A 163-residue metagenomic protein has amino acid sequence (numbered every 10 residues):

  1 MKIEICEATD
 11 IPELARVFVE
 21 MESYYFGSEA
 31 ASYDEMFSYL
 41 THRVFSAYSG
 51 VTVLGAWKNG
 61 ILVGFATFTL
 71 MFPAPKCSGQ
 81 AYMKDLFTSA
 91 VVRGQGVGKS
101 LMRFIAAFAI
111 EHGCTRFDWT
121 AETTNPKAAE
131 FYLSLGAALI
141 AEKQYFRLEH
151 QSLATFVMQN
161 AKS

Functional and structural regions predicted by a protein language model:
K2-R16: A short beta-loop-alpha structural element at the N-terminal edge of CoA-dependent acyl/N-acetyltransferase catalytic
E22-H42: Conserved GNAT-fold acetyl-CoA-binding loop/helix
H42-L54, Y82: A short helix-loop-beta-strand connector motif used in the catalytic cores of GNAT acetyltransferases and, in some
G55, I61-L70, F87: Conserved beta-strand in the GNAT
L86-R93: A short, internal acetyl-CoA/4′-phosphopantetheine-binding micro-motif in the GNAT/acyltransferase core
K99, R103, T123-E142: Conserved active-site alpha-helix within GNAT-family acetyltransferase domains
I110-T120: Conserved GNAT acetyl-CoA-binding A-motif
W119-A128, R147-H150: Conserved beta-strand-loop-alpha-helix junction that forms the acyl-donor binding cleft
